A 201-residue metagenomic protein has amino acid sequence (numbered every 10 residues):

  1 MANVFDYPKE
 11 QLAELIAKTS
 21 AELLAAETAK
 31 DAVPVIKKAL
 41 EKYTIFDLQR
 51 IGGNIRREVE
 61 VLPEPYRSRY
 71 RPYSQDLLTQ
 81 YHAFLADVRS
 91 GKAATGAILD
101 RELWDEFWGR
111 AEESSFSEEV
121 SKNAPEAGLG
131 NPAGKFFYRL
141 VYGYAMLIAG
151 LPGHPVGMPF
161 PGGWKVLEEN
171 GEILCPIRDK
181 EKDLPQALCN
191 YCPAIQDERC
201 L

Functional and structural regions predicted by a protein language model:
M1-P8: Extended, solvent-exposed polar beta/coil surface segments
E14-L201: Cysteine-centered metal-binding/redox modules
